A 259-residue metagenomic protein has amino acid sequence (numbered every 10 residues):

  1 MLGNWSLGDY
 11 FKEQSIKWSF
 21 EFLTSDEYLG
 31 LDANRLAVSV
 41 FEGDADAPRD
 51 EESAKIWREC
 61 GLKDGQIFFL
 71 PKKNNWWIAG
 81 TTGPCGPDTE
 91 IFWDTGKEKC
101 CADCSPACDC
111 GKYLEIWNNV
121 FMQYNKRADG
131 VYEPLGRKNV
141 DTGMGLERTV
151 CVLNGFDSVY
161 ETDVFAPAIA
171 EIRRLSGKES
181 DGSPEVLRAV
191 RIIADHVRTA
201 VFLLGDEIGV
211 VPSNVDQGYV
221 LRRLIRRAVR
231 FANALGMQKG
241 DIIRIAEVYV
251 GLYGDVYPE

Functional and structural regions predicted by a protein language model:
M1-R223, R227-V248, L252-P258: Structured aminoacyl-transfer and RNA-binding surfaces used for tRNA recognition/handling in the translation apparatus
